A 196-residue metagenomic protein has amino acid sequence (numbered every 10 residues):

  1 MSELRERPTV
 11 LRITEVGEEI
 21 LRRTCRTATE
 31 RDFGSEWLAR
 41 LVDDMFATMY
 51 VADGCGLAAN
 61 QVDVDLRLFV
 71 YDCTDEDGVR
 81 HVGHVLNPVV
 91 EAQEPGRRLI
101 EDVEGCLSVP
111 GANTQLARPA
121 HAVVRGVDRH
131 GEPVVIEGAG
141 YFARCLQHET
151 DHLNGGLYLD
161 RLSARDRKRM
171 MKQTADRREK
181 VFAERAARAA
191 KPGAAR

Functional and structural regions predicted by a protein language model:
M1-R196: Positively charged
